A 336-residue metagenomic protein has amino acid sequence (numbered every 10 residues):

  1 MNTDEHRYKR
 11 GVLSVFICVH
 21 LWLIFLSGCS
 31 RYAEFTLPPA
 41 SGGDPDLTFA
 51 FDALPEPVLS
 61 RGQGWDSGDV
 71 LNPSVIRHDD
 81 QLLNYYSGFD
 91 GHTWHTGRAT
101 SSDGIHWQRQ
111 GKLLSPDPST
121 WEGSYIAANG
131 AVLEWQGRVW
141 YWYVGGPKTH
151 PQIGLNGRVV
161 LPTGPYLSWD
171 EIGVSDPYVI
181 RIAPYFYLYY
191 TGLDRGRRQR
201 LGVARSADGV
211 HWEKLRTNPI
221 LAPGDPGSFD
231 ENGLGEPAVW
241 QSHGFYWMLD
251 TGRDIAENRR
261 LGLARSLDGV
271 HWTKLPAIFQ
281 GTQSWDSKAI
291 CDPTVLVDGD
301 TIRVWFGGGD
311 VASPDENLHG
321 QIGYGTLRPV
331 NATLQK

Functional and structural regions predicted by a protein language model:
M1-A33, T333-K336: Intrinsic disorder/low-complexity segments
C29-G235, W240-K288, V297-K336: Beta-rich carbohydrate-recognition and catalytic domains
C291: Predominantly extracellular/luminal carbohydrate-interaction, adhesion, and secreted-enzyme modules that are
T294: Conserved active-site neighborhood of enzyme catalytic/cofactor-binding cores
